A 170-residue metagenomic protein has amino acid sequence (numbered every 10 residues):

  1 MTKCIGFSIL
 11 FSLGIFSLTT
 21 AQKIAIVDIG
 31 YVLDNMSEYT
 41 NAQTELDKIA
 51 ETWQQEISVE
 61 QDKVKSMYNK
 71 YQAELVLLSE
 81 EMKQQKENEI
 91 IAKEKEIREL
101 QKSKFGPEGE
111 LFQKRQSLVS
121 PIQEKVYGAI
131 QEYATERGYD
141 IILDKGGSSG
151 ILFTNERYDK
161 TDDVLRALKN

Functional and structural regions predicted by a protein language model:
M1-I24: Bacterial Sec-dependent N-terminal signal peptides
Q22-N170: Amphipathic, charged alpha-helical segments and their helix-to-coil junctions in extracytoplasmic/peripheral assemblies
